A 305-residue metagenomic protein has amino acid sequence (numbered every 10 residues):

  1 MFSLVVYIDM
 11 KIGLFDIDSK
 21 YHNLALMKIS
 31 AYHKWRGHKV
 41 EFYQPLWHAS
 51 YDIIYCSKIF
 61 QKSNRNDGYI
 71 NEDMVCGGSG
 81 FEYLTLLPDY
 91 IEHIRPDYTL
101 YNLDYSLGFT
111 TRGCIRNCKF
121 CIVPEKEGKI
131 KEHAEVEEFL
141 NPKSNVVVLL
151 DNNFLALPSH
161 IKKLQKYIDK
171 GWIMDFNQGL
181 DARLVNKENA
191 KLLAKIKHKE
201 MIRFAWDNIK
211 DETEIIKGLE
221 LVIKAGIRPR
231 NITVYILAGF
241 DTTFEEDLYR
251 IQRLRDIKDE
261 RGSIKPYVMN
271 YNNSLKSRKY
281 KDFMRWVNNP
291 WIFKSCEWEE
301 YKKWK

Functional and structural regions predicted by a protein language model:
M1-D73, F81-E82: A short, structured N-terminal alpha-helical element that caps or precedes a catalytic domain
V6-D9, L46-D52, G68-N71, Y101 (+3 more regions): Flexible, charged surface loops at secondary-structure boundaries
D9-G13, D104, N117, V146: Residues that mark the start of a beta-strand
L14-F15, C56-K58, I122-G218, P229-F240 (+1 more regions): Core AdoMet radical
A25, N102-E138: Canonical Radical SAM [4Fe-4S] cluster-binding loop centered on the CxxxCxxC motif and its immediate flanking residues
D52-I54, R65-N66, Y83-Y90, K119 (+2 more regions): Short, charged, surface-exposed secondary-structure boundary motifs
M74-T99: Ser/Thr/Gly-rich flexible loops in soluble cytosolic domains mediating phosphotransfer, phosphorylation
I196, M201-R203, K210-K305: A structural motif corresponding to the C-terminal lobe/cap of the Radical SAM core domain
